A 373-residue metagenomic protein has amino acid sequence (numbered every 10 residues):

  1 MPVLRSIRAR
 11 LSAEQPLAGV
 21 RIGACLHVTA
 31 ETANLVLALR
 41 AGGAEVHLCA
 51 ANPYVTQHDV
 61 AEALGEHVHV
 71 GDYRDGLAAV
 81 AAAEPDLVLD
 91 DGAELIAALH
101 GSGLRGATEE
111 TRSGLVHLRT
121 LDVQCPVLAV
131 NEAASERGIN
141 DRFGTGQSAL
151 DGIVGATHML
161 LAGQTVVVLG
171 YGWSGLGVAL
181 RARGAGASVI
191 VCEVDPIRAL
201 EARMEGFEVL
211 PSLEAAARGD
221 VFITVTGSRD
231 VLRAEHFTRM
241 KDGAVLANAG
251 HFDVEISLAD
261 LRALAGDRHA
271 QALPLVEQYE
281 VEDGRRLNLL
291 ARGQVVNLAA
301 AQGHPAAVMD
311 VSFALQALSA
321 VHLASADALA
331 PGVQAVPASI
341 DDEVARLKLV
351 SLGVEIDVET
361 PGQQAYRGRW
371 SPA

Functional and structural regions predicted by a protein language model:
M1-L17, L48-T56, A61-Q164: Glycine/serine-rich phosphate-binding loop and adjoining beta1-alpha1 elements at the start of nucleotide-handling
M1-R5, A18-R21, T29, P126-G163 (+1 more regions): Adenosine-phosphate binding glycine-rich loop
S6-A9, A13-P16, A93-A98, A217-R218 (+1 more regions): Rossmann-fold NAD(P) dinucleotide-binding segment
C25, D91, I223-T226, N248-A249: Short, well-ordered coil/turn residues at beta-beta hairpins and beta-strand->alpha-helix junctions within
T29-A44, Q147-G219, T224-T226: Glycine-rich phosphate/diphosphate-binding loop of Rossmann-like nucleotide-binding domains
G43-E45, G103-L104, V123-C125, G186-A187 (+2 more regions): A short helix->loop->beta-strand "cap" motif at the edges of active sites that frequently abuts
A50, V88-D90, G101-S113, F237-E280 (+2 more regions): ADP-ribose/adenylate-binding Rossmann-like module
